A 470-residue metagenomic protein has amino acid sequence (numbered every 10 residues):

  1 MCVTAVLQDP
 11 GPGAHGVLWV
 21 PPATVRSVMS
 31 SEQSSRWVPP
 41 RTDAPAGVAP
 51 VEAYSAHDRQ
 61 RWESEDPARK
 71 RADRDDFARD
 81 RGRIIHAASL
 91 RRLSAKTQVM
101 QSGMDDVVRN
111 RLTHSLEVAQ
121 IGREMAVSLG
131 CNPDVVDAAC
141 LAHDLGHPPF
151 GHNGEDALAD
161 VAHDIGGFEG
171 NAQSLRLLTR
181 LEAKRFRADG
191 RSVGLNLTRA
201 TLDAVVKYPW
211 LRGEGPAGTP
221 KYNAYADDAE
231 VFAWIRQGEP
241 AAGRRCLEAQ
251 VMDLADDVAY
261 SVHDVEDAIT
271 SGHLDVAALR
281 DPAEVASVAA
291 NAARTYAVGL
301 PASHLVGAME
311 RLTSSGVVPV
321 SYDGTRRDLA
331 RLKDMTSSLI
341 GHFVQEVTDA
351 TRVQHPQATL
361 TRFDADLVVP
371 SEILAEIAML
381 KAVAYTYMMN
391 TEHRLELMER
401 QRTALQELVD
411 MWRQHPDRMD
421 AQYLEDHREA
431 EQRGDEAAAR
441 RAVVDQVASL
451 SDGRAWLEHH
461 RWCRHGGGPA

Functional and structural regions predicted by a protein language model:
W19, S30-A72, I85-R91, Q120 (+3 more regions): Sequence-structural signature of the catalytic-core scaffold of metal-dependent phosphohydrolases that act on
S30-E63, P67-R69, R402-H415, H427-A470: Acidic, carboxylate-rich catalytic segments that either coordinate divalent cations
L93-V99: Residues forming anionic-ligand binding surfaces in small-molecule and nucleic-acid pockets of primarily soluble enzymes
M104-V135: Alpha-helical phosphate/pyrophosphate-handling elements in metalloenzyme active cores
V136-L141, D253: Short alpha-helical catalytic segment bearing the HExxH-like zincin motif of zinc-dependent metalloproteases
A297-D426, A430-E431, D435-A438, G468: C-terminal subdomains that position terminal phosphate/3'-OH groups for nucleotidyl transfer/ligation, primarily on
